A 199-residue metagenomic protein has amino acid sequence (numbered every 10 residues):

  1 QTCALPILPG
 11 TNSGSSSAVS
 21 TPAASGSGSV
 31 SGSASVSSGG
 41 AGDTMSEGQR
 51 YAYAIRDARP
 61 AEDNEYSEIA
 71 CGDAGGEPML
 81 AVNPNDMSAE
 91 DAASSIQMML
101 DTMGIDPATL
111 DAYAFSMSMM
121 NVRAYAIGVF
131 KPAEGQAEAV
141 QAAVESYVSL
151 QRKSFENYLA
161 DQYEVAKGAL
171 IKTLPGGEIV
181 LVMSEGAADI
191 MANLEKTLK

Functional and structural regions predicted by a protein language model:
Q1-L5: Short, small-residue-biased leader/transition segments that mark boundaries at the very start of proteins
L8-G14, A18-A126, P132-K199: Soluble, non-membrane globular domain cores that form compact, hydrophobic packing and curved binding surfaces
